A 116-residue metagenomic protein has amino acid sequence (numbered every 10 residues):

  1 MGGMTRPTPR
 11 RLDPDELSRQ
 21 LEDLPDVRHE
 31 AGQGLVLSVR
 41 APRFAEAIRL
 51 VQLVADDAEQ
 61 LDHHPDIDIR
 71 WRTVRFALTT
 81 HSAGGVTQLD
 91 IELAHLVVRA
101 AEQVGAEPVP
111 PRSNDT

Functional and structural regions predicted by a protein language model:
G2-L24, A31-G85, I91-T116: Charge-rich, low-complexity N-terminal segments
